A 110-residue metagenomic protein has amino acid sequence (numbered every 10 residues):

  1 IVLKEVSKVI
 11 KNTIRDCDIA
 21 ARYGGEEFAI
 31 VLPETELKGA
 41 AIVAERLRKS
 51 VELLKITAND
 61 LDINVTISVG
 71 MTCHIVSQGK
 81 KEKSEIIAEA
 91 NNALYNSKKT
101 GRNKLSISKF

Functional and structural regions predicted by a protein language model:
I1-I19, E27, P33, V51: Active-site-proximal alpha-helical element of nucleotidyl cyclase-like catalytic domains and analogous helices
K8, N12, K49, I56 (+2 more regions): Regular, well-ordered alpha-helical segments
I19-R22, I63: A short pre-motif secondary-structure segment
G24-G25, N59, G101-R102: A short glycine-centered flexible hinge/capping loop motif at secondary-structure junctions
F28, I67-M71: A structural signal for short, well-ordered beta-strand segments
V31, I63-V65: PAS-family sensory domains
L32-E36, E52, H74-V76, F110: Residue-level recognition of strand-loop junctions within catalytic nucleotide-signaling folds
L37, A41, E45, H74-S106: Catalytic-core segments of nucleotide cyclases and related cyclic-nucleotide turnover enzymes
